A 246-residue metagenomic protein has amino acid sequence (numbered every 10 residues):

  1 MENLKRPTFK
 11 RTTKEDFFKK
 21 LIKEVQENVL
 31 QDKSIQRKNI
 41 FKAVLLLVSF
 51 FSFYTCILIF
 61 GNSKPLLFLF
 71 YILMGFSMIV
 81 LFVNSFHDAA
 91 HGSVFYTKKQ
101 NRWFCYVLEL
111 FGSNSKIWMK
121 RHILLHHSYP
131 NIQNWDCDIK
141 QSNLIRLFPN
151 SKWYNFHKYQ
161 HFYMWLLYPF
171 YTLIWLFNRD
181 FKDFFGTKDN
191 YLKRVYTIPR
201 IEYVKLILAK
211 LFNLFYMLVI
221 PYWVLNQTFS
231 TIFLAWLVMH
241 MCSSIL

Functional and structural regions predicted by a protein language model:
E2-Q26, F170-T187: Short, charged cytosolic
R6-T55, F95, K99-Y106, L110-R121 (+1 more regions): Internal catalytic domains of large membrane-associated glycosyltransferases
K14, V25, K64-P65, N84-H87 (+1 more regions): N-terminal, helix-rich and Lys/Arg-enriched segments in bacterial and organellar proteins
E15, S63, S151-Y154: Serine-centered coil/turn micro-motif
Q36-F82, E109-L110, H161-L173, I198-L246: Alpha-helical bilayer-embedded segments of polytopic membrane proteins, i.e., transmembrane/intramembrane helices
L73-I198: Membrane-embedded catalytic scaffold of the fatty acid hydroxylase/desaturase
